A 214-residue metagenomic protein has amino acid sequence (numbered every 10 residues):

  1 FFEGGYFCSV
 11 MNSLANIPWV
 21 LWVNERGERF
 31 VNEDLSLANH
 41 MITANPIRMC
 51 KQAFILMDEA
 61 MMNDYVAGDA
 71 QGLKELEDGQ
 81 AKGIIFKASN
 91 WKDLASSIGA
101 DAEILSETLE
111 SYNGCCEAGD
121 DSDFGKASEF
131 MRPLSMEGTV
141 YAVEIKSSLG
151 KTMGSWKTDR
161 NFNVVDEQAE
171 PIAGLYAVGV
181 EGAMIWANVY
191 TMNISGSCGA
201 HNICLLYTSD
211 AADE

Functional and structural regions predicted by a protein language model:
F1-F2, N193-I203: Glycine-rich loop(s) and the adjacent beta-strand/alpha-helix scaffold that form part
F1-T191: Mobile, glycine/GP-rich and aromatic-enriched active-site lid/loop segments adjacent to catalytic centers
G182, N202-L205: Thiamine diphosphate
Y207-A212: Conserved small/polar residues in nucleotide/adenosyl-binding loops
